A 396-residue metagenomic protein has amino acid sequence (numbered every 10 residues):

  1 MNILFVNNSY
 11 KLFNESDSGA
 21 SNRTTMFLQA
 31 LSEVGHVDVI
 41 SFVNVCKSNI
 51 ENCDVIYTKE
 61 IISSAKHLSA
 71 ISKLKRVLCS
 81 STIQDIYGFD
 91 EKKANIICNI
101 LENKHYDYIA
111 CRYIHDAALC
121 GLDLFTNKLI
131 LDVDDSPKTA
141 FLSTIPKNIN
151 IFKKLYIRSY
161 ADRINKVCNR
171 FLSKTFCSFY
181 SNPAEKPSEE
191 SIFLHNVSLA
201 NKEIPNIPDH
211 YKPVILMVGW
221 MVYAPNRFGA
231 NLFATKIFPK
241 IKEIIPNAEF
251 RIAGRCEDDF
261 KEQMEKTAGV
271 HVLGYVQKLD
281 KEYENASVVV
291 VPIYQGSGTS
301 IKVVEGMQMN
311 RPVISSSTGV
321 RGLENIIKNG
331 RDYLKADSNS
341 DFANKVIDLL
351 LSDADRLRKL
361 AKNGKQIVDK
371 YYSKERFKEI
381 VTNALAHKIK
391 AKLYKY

Functional and structural regions predicted by a protein language model:
M1-I56, K104: N-terminal subdomain of nucleotide-sugar transferases
N8, A65-Y87, I130-K166, W220: Acceptor-binding helix/loop patch of EC 2.4 sugar-transfer enzymes, predominantly nucleotide-sugar-dependent
R23, F193-A268, V272-E284: Conserved catalytic-core segment of nucleotide-activated headgroup transferases in glycan assembly
I130-L131, K138, I157-I204: Donor nucleotide-sugar binding/catalytic pocket of nucleotide-sugar-dependent glycosyltransferases
F176, G269, E284-G298, M309-P312: Acidic donor-binding loop of glycosyltransferase active sites
K302-E305, P312-T318: Short hydrophobic beta-strand element within catalytic cores of glycosyltransferases and related nucleotide-activated
Y333-S340, D348-A354: Conserved acidic donor-binding segment of nucleotide-sugar-dependent glycosyltransferases
A354-A386: A charged, aromatic-enriched C-terminal amphipathic alpha-helix characteristic of glycosyltransferases across folds
